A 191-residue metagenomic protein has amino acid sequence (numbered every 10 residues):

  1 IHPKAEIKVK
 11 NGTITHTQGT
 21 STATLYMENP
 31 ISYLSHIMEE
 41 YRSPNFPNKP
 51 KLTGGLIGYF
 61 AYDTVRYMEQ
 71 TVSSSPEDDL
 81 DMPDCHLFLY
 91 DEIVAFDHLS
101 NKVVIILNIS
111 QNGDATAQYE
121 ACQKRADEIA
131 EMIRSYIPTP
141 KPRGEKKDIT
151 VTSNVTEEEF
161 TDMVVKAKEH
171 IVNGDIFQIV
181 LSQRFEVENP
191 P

Functional and structural regions predicted by a protein language model:
I1-P191: Extended alpha-helical targeting/anchoring segments, especially N-terminal organellar/secretory targeting helices
